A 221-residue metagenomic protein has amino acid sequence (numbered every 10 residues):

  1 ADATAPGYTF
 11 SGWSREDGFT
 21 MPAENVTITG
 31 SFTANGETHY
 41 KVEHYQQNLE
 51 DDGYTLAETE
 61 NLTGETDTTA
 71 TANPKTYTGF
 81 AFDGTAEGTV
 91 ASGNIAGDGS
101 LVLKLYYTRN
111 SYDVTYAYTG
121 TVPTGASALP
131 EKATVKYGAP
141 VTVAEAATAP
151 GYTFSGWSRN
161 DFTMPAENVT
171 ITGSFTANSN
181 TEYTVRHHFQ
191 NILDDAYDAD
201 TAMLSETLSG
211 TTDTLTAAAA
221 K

Functional and structural regions predicted by a protein language model:
A1-K221: Secondary-structure capping and domain/repeat boundary segments
